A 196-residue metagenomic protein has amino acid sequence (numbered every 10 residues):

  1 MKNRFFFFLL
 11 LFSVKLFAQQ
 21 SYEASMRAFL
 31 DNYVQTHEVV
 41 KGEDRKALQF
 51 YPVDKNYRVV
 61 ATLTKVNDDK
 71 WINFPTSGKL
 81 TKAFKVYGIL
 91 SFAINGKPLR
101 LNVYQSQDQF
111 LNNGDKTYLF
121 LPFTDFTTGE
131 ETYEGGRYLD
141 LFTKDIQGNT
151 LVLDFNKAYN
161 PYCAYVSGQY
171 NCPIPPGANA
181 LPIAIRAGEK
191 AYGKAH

Functional and structural regions predicted by a protein language model:
M1-S21: Bacterial Sec-dependent N-terminal signal peptides
Q19-W71, T81: Start-of-domain marker
Y22-E23, R27, Y159-H196: Extended, aromatic/histidine-rich regions of cofactor-dependent oxidoreductases associated with respiratory
G42-D44, V53, F84-V86, Y133-G135 (+1 more regions): Residues that act as N-cap/strand-start positions at coil-to-secondary-structure junctions
Y51, V60-T62, A93-N95, N102-Y104 (+5 more regions): A structural detector for beta-sheet-dominated domains
T76-G135: Mid-length scaffold segments of soluble, non-membrane domains
D108-K116, L141-L151, G193: Short, surface-exposed linear segments at secondary-structure transitions and domain or protein termini
F120-C163: Acidic, glycine-rich flexible loop segments
